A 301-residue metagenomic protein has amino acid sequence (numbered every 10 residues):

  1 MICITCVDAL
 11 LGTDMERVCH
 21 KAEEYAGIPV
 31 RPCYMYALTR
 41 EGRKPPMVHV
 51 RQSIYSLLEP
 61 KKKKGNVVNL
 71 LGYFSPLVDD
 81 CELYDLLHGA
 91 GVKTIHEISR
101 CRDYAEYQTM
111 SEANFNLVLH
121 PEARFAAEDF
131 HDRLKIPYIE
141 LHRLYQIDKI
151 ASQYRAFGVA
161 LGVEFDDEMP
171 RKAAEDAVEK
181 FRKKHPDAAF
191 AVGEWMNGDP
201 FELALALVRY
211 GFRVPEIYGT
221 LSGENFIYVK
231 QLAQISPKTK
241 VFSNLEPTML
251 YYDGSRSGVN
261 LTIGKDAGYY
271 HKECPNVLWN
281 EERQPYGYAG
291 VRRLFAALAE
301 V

Functional and structural regions predicted by a protein language model:
M1-V301: An N-terminal assembly and electron-transfer interface module characteristic of large anaerobic redox and radical
